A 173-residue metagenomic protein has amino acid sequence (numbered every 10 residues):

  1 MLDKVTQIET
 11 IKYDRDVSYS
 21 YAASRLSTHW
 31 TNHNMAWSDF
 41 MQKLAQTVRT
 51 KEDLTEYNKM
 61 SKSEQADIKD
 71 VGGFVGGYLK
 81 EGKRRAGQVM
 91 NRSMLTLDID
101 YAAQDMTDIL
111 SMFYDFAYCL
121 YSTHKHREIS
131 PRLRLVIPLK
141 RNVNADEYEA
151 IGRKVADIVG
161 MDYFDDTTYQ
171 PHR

Functional and structural regions predicted by a protein language model:
L2-P131, P138-A150: Signature for HUH/AEP ssDNA processing cores
G87-V89, K154-V159: Segments of Walker-type
R132-R134, R173: Basic side chains
A156-R173: Flexible helix-coil linker/hinge segments at domain or subdomain boundaries
